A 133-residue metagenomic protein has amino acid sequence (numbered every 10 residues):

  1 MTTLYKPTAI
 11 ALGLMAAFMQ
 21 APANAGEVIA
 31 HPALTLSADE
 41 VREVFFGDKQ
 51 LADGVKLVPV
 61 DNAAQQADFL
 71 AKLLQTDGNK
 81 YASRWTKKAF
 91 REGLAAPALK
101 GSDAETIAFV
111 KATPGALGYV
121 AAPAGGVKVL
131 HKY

Functional and structural regions predicted by a protein language model:
M1-I10: Bacterial N-terminal signal peptides that target proteins for export
T3, M15-A16, A108: Generic hydrophobic-segment detector
A9-L12, A98: Short N-terminal leader segment in a subset of presequences, especially plant chloroplast and some mitochondrial
L14-P22: C-terminal segment of classical bacterial N-terminal signal peptides
N24-Y133: Flexible loop/hinge segments at secondary-structure junctions
